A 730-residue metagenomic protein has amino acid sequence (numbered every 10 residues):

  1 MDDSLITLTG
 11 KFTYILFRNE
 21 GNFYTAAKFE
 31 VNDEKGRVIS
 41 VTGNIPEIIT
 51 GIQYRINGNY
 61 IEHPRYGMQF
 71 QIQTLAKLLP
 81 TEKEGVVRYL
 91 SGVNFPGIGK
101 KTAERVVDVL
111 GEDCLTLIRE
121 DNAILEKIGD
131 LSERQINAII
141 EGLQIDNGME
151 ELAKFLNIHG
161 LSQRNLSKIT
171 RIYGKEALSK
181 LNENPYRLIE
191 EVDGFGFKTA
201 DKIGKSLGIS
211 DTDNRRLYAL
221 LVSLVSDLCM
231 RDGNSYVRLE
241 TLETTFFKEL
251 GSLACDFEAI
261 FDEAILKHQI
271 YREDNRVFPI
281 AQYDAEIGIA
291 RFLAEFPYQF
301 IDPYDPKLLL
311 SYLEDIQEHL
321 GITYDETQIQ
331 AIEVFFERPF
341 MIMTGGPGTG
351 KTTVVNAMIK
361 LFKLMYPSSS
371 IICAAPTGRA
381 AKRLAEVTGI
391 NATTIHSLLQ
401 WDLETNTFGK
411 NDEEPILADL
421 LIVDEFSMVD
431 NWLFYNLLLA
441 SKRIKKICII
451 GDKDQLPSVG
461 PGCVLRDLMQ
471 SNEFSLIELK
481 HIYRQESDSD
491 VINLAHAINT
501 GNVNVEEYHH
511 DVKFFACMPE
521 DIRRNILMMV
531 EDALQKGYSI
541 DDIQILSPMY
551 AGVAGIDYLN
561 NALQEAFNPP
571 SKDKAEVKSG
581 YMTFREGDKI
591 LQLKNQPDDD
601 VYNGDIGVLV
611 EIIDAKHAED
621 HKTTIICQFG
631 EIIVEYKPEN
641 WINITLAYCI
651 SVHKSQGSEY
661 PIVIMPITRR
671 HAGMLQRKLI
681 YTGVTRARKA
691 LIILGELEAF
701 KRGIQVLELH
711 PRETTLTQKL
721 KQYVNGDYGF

Functional and structural regions predicted by a protein language model:
M1-P303: Accessory, non-ATPase domains that flank or precede helicase/AAA+ motor cores in DNA-metabolism machines
N94, E191, G345, E425 (+1 more regions): The Walker A (P-loop) glycine that initiates the GxxxxGKT/S ATP-binding motif of P-loop NTPases
L320-E337: N-terminal pre-P-loop "Q-motif" helix
E337, A357, L361, M365-S369 (+7 more regions): Conserved helicase motor core of SF1/SF2 NTP-dependent helicases
M343, C373: Hydrophobic anchor at the beta1->P-loop junction of P-loop NTPases
T344-T353: Walker A/P-loop nucleotide-binding motif
K351, K453-L591, Q596-D599: Conserved helicase motor core of P-loop NTPases
Q592, D605-D620, T624-F730: C-terminal accessory regions
